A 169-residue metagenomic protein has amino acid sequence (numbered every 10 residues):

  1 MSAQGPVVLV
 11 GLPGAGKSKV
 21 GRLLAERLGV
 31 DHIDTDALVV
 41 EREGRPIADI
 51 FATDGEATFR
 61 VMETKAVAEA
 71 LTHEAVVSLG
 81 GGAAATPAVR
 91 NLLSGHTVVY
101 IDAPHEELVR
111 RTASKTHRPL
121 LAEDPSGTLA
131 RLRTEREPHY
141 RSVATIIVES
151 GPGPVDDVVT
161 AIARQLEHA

Functional and structural regions predicted by a protein language model:
M1-S2, L23, R27, E135-A169: NTP-dependent small-molecule kinase module
L9: Hydrophobic anchor at the beta1->P-loop junction of P-loop NTPases
L12: P-loop (Walker A) phosphate-binding loop of NTP-binding proteins
K17: Conserved lysine of the Walker
V20: Hydrophobic positions on the alpha1 helix immediately C-terminal to the Walker A/P-loop
D34-L92, H117, S126, A130 (+1 more regions): ATP-dependent small-molecule kinase phosphotransfer cores that center on conserved nucleotide phosphate-binding segments
G81-A84, P104-E106, G153: Short glycine-rich anion-binding loops that position phosphate/pyrophosphate groups of nucleotides and phosphorylated
G95-H139: A glycine- and Lys/Arg-enriched "phosphate-lid" helix/loop adjacent to the NTP-binding pocket of small-molecule kinases
